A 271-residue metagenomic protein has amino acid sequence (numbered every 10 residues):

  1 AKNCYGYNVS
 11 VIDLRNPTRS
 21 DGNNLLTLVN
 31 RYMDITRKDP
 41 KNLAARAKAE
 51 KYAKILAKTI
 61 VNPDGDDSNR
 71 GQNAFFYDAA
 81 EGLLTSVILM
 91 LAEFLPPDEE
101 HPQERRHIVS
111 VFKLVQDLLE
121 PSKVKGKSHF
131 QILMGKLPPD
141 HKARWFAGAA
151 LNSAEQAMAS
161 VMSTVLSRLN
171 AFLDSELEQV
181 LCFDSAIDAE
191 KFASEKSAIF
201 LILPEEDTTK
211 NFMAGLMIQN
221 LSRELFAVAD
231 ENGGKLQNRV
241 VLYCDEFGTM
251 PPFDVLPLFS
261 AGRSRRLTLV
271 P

Functional and structural regions predicted by a protein language model:
A1-L267: P-loop NTPase motor domains
